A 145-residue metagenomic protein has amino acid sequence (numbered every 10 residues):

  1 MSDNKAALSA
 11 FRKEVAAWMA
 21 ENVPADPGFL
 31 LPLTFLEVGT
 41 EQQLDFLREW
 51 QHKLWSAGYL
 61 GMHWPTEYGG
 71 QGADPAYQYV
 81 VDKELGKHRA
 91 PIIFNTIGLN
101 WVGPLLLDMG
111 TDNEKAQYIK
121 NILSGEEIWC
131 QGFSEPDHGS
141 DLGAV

Functional and structural regions predicted by a protein language model:
M1-R12: Intrinsic disorder at enzyme termini
L8, M19, T111: Residue-level signal for inorganic ion chemistry
K13-A17, Q51: Conserved N-terminal diphosphate/IPP-binding helix and adjacent helical/loop segment of trans-prenyltransferase domains
P24, G28-V145: Glycine-rich flavin
